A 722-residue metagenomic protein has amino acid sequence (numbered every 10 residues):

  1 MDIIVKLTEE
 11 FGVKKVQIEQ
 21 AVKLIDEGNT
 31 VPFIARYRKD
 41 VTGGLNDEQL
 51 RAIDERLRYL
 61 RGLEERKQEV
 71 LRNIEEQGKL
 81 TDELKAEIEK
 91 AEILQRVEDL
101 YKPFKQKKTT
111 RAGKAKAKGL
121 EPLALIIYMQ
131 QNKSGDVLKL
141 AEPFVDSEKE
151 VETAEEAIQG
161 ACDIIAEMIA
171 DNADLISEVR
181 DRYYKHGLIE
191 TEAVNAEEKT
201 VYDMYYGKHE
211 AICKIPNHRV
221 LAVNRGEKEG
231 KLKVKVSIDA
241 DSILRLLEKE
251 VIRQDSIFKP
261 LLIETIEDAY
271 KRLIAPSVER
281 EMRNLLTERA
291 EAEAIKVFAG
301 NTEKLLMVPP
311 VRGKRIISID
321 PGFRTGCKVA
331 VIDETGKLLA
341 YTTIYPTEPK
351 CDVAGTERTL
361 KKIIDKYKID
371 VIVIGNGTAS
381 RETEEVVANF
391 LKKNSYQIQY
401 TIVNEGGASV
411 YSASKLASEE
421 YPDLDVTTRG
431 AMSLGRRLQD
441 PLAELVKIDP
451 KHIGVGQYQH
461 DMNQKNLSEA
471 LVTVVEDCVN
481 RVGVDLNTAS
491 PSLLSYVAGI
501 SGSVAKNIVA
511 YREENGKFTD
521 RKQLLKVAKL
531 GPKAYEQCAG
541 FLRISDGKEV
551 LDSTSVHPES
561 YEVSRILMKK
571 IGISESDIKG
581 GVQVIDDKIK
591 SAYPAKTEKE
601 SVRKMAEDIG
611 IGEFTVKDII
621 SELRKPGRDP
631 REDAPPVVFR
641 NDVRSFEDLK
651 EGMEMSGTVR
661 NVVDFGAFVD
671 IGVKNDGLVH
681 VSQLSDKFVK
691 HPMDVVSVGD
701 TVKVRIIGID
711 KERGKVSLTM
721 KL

Functional and structural regions predicted by a protein language model:
M1-E19, D26: Generic start-of-chain signal for non-secretory N-termini
I3, E55, R61-K79, E87-E89 (+6 more regions): Long, highly charged, low-complexity intrinsically disordered interaction regions that mediate electrostatic DNA/RNA
K14-K15, E27-G28, L94, L120 (+18 more regions): Short flexible coil/turn linkers enriched for glycine and charged/polar residues that connect secondary-structure
Q49-R51, Y59, L63-N73, Q77-S318 (+3 more regions): Duplex nucleic acid-engaging cores and interfaces of nucleic-acid transaction enzymes
N73, E87, L100-Y101, G226-D239 (+5 more regions): Structured, non-catalytic alpha/beta "coupling" segments that mediate domain-domain communication and provide generic
R180-L188, I319-F323, G377-A379, I402-V410 (+5 more regions): A glycine-rich phosphate-binding loop feature that marks nucleotide/adenosyl-phosphate handling sites
G547-K548, D552-L722: Single-stranded RNA-binding regions, centering on S1/OB-family and related RNA-binding modules
